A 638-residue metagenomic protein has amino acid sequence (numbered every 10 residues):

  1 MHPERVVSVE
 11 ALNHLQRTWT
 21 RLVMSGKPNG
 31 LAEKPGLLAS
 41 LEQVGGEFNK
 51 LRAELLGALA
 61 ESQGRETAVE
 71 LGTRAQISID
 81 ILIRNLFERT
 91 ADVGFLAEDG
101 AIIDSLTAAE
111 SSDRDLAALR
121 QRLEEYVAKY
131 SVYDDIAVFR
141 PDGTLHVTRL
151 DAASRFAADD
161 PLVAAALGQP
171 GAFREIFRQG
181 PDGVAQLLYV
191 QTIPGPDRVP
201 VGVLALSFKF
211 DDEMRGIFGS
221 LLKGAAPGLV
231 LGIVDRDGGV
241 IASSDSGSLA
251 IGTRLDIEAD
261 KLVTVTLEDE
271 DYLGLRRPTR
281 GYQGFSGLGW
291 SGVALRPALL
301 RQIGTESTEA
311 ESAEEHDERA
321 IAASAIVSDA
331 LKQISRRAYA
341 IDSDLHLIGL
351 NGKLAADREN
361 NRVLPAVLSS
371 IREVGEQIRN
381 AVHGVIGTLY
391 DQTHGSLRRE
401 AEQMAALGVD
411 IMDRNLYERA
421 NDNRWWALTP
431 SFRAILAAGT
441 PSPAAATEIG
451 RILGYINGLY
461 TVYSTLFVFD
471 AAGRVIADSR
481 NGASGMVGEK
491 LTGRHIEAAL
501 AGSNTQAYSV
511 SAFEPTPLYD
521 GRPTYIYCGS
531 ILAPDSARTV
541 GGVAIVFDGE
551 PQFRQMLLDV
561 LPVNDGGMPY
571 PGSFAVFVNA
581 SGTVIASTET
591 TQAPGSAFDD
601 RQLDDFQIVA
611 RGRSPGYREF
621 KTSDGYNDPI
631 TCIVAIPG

Functional and structural regions predicted by a protein language model:
M1-A108, G304-A438, P523, G616: Juxtamembrane extracytoplasmic/periplasmic/luminal helical "stalk" adjacent to the first N-terminal
D92, D135, L187-V190, V230-G232 (+7 more regions): Conserved beta-strand and immediately adjacent loop positions that scaffold enzyme active sites
E98, I136-G143, V230-D237, T266 (+2 more regions): Short hydrophobic alpha-helical segments used for membrane anchoring or interfacial signaling
L116-Q121, E125-S207, D212-G216, K261-L273 (+2 more regions): Extracytoplasmic/periplasmic ligand-binding sensor regions of membrane-associated signaling proteins
A117-Y130, V203-E258, A298-A322, T447-Y460 (+1 more regions): Solvent-exposed, extracytoplasmic
A166-G195, V230, G252-Q302, A499-L532 (+1 more regions): Membrane-proximal, non-catalytic sensory/regulatory domains of signal-transducing membrane proteins
G239, Y282-Q283, S291, G304-E359 (+7 more regions): P/S/T/G-enriched low-complexity
L364, P443-A444: Acidic, Ser/Thr/Gly/Pro-rich low-complexity segments that form flexible
